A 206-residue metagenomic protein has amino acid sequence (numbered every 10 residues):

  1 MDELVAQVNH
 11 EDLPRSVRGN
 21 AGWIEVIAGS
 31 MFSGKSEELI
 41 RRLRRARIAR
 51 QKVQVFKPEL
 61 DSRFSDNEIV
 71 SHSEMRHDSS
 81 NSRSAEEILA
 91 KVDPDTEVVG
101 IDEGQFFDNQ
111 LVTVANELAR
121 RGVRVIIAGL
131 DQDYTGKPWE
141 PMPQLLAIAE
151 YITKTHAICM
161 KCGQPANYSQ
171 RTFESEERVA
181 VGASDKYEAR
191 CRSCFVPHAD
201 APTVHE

Functional and structural regions predicted by a protein language model:
D2-P94, D133-Q144, A157, T172-F173 (+1 more regions): Conserved P-loop
R42, T113-R121, P141-I148: Catalytic-core regions built around general acid/base machinery
K52, R124, Y151: Residues at the starts of beta-strands that form the adenosine-phosphate
P94-V98, G104: Short acidic/histidine-rich motifs immediately flanking catalytic phosphotransfer sites in two-component signaling
E97, A149-E150: Conserved acidic residues
G100, V123-D131: Structural recognition of the conserved hydrophobic beta-strand(s) that form the central parallel beta-sheet of P-loop
E103-L118, Q132-W139, T203: Conserved ATPase-coupling elements of RecA-like P-loop NTPase cores
Y151-C162: Conserved AAA+ ATPase "SRH/arginine-finger" region at the nucleotide-binding site
